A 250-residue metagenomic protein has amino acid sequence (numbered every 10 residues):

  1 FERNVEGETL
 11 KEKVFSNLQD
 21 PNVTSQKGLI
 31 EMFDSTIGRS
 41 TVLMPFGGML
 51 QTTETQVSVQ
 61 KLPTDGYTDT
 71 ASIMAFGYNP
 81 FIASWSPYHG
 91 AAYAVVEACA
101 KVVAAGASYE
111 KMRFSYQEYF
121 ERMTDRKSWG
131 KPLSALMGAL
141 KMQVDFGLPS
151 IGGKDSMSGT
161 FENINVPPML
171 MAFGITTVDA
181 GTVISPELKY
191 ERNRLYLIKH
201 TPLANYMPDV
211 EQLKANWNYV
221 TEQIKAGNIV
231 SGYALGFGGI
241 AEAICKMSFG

Functional and structural regions predicted by a protein language model:
F1-G250: Glycine/proline-enriched, intrinsically flexible loops and inter-domain linkers
